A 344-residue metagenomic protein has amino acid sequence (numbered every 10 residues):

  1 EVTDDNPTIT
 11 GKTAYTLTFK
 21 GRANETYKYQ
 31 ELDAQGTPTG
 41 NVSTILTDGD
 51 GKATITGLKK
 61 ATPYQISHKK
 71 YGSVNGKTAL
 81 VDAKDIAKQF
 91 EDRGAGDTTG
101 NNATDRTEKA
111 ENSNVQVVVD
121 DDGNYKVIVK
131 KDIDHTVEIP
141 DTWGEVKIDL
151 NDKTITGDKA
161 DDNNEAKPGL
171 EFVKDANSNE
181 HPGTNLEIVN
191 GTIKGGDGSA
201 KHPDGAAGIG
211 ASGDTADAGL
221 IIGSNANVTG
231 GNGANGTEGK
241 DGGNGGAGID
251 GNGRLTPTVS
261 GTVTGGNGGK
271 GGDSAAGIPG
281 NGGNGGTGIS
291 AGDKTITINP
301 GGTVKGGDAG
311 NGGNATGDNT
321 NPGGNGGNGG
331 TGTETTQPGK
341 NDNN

Functional and structural regions predicted by a protein language model:
E1-R22, G76-D85: Pro/Thr/Ser/Gly-rich low-complexity, intrinsically disordered linker/stalk tracts
F19-T26, A61: Short proline/glycine-enriched turn/loop motifs at strand-loop junctions of beta-rich domains
V42-G49: Short beta-strand segments within Ig-like beta-sandwich modules, predominantly Fibronectin type-III
G51-A53: Short strand-edge motifs at loop-to-beta-strand transitions and within beta-strands of extracellular beta-rich domains
I55-P63: Surface-exposed, short loops/turns at beta-strand junctions within beta-sandwich domains
I86-T136: Acidic Gly/Asp/Thr-rich repetitive segments characteristic of extracellular carbohydrate-active and adhesion proteins
N124-V146, L150-N164: N-terminal extracellular ligand-recognition/capping segment immediately after the signal peptide
E138-D149, A166-N267, G271-D308, G312-N344: Surface-exposed loop/turn motifs in large extracellular/passenger domains
